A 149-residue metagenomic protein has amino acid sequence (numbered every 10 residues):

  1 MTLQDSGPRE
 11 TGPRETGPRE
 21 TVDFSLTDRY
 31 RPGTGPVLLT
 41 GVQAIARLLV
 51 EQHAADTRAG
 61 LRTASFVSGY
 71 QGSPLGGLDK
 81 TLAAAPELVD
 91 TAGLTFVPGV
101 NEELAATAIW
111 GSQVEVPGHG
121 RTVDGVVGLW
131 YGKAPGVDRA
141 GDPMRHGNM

Functional and structural regions predicted by a protein language model:
T2-S6, E15-M149: Thiamine diphosphate
